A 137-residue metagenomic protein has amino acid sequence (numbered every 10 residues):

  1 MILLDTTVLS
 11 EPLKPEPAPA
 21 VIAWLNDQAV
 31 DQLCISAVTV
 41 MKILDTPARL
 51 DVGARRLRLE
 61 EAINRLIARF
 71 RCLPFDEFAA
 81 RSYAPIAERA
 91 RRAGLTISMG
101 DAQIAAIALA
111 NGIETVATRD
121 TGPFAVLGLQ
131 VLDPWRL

Functional and structural regions predicted by a protein language model:
M1-S36, A48-N64: Short, well-structured N-terminal submotif of metal-dependent ribonuclease cores
D5, S36, I97-S98, D120 (+1 more regions): Histidine- and aromatic-rich ligand-binding microenvironments
L9, V40-I43, A80, F124: A generic structural signal for short hydrophobic patches within well-formed alpha-helices
L13, L25, P47, A87 (+2 more regions): Short, flexible helix/strand-to-coil boundary loops that buttress conserved ligand/catalytic motifs in alpha/beta
Q28-D31, L66-F70, A93, L127: Structured helix-beta-strand junction loops
D45-P47, L57, R69-T115, R119: Active-site neighborhoods of divalent-metal-dependent phosphate/nucleic-acid chemistry enzymes
D51-A54, A90-R91, P134-R136: Short, hinge-like loop/turn segments at secondary-structure boundaries
G128-P134: Internal alpha/beta domain cores that form substrate/cofactor-binding pockets in large enzymes and binding proteins
